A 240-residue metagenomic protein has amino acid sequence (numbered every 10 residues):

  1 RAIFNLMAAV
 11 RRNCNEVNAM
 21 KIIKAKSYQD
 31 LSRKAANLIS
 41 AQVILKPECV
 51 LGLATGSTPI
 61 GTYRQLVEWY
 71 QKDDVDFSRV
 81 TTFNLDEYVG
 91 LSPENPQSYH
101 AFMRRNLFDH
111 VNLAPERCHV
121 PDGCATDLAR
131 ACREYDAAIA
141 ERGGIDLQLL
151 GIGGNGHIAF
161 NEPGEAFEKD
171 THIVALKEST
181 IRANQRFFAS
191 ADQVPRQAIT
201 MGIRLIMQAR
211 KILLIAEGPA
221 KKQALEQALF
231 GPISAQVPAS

Functional and structural regions predicted by a protein language model:
I3-L6, V10-A19: Short, Lys/Arg-enriched N-terminal segments with co-localized hydrophobic residues within the first ~10-30 amino acids
N18-L51: N-terminal glycine-/serine-/threonine-rich phosphate-binding loop
L45-Q71: Glycine-rich N-terminal segment of FAD-binding domains in flavoprotein oxidoreductases, spanning the beta-loop-helix
G52-G56, N84, P121-D122, L149-I152 (+1 more regions): Short beta-strand segments
V75-Q148: Ligand-binding beta-strand-loop-alpha-helix segment within the catalytic cores of soluble metabolic enzymes
G143-K169: Glycine-rich phosphate-binding loop
A159-I203: Class I SAM-dependent methyltransferase SAM-binding "motif I" and its flanking Rossmann-like core
M201-R204, Q208-S240: ATP/nucleoside-binding phosphotransfer catalytic cores, i.e., glycine-rich phosphate-binding loops
